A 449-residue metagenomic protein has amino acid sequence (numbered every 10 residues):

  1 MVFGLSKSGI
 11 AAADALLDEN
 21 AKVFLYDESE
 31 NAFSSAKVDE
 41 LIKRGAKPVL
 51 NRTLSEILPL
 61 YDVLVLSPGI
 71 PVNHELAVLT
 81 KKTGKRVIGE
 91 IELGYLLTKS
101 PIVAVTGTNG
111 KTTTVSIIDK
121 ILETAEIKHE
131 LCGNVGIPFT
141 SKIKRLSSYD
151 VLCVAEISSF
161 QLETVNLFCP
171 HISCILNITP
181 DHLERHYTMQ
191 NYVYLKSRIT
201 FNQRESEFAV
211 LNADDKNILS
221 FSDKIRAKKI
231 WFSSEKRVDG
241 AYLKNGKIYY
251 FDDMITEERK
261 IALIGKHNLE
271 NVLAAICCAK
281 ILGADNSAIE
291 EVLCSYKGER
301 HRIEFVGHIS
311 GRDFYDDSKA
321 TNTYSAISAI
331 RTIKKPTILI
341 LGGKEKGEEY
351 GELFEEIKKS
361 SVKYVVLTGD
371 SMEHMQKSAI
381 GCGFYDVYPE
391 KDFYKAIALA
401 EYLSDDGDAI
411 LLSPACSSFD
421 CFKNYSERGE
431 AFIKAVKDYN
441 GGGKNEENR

Functional and structural regions predicted by a protein language model:
M1-G89, L93, E447: N-terminal leader/targeting and accessory segments in enzymes
G9-E19, K128, E258-V362: Nucleotide phosphate-binding/pyrophosphate-handling subdomain across enzymes that bind or process nucleotide phosphates
K22-S29, A209-A213, I340-L341, S361-D370: Short internal beta-strands
D27, N51-R52, I88-E92, R226-L243 (+4 more regions): Beta-strand->loop->alpha-helix junctions that form or flank phosphate-binding loops in nucleotide-handling enzymes
V38-I42, G351-D408, K444-R449: C-terminal helical cap/extension that packs against the catalytic core of soluble nucleotide-cofactor enzymes
P48-L60, I91-L96, K120-Y194, F201 (+3 more regions): ATP-dependent carboxylate-amine ligase catalytic core
S147-F232, Y242-K244, T256-L263, S418-S426: Flexible active-site lid/hinge loop adjacent to a nucleotide/diphosphate and Mg2+-phosphate binding pocket
